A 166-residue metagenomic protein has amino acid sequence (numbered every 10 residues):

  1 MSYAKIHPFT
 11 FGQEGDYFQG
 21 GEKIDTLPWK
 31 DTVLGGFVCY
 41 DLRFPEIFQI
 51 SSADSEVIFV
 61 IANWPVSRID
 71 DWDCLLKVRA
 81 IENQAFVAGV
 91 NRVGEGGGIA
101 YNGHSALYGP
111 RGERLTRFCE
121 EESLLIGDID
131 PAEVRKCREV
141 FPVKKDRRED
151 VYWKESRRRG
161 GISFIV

Functional and structural regions predicted by a protein language model:
M1-A53, A62, S67-C74, Y101 (+1 more regions): Active-site catalytic loop in hydrolytic enzyme cores
P8, T26, R92-V166: C-terminal beta-strand edge segments of enzyme domains
R43-L125: CN hydrolase (nitrilase-like) catalytic-core segments centered on the catalytic cysteine and neighboring Lys/Glu
